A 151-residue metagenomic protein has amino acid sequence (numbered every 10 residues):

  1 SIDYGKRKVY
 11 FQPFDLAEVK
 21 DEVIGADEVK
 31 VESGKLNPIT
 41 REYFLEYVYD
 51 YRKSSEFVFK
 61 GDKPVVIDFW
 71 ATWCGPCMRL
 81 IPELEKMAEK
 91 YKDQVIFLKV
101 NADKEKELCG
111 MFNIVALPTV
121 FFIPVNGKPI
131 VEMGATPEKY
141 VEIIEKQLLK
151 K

Functional and structural regions predicted by a protein language model:
D3-V23, D27, A116, F121-K151: Non-catalytic, surface beta->alpha helical segment in thiol-disulfide oxidoreductase systems
I39-V65: A short beta-strand-turn-helix
V48-K53, E89-K92, E145, L149: Sec-exported extracytoplasmic/periplasmic mature domains
D62-V65, F69-W73, A116: Short pre-active-site segment immediately N-terminal to redox-active cysteine/selenocysteine motifs in thiol-based
V66-I67, F97, V120: Hydrophobic beta-strand anchors of alpha/beta hydrolase catalytic cores
T72-R79, T119: C-type cytochrome heme c attachment motif
P76-K90: Typically the conserved alpha-helix immediately C-terminal to a functionally engaged Cys/Sec in thioredoxin-like
M87-M111, T136-I143: Structural microenvironment flanking redox-active thiols in thiol-disulfide oxidoreductases
